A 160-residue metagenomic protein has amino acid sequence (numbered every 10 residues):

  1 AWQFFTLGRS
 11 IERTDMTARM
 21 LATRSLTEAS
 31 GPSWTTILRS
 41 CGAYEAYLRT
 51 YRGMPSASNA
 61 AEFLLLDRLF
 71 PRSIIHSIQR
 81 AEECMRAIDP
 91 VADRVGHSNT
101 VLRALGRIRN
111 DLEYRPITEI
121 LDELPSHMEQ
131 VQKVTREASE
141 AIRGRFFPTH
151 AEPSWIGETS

Functional and structural regions predicted by a protein language model:
A1-S160: Alpha-helical transmembrane segments and their helix-helix packing motifs
